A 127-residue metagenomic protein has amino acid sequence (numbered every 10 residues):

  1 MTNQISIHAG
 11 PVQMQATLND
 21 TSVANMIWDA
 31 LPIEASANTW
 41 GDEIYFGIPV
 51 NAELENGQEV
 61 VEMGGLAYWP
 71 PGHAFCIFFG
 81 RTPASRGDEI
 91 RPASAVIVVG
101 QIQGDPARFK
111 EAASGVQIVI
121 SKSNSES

Functional and structural regions predicted by a protein language model:
M1-E34: Long, hydrophobic N-terminal alpha-helical segment
T2-Q4, R91-S127: Well-ordered alpha/beta subsegment
Q13, V61-E62, D105: Glycine-rich, charged/polar anion/phosphate-binding loops that engage phosphate groups from diverse ligands
N19, G80, S123: Surface loops and adjacent helix of pleckstrin homology
D29-A30, N38-M63, W69: Compact, glycine-rich, soluble single-domain proteins
E34-I48, G87-Q101: Short, basic/aromatic beta-hairpin or loop at an interaction surface
Y45, P49-E55, L66, G80 (+3 more regions): Short capping/connector residues at structural and topological boundaries
N56-I97: Mid-chain, well-packed structural core segment of small domains
